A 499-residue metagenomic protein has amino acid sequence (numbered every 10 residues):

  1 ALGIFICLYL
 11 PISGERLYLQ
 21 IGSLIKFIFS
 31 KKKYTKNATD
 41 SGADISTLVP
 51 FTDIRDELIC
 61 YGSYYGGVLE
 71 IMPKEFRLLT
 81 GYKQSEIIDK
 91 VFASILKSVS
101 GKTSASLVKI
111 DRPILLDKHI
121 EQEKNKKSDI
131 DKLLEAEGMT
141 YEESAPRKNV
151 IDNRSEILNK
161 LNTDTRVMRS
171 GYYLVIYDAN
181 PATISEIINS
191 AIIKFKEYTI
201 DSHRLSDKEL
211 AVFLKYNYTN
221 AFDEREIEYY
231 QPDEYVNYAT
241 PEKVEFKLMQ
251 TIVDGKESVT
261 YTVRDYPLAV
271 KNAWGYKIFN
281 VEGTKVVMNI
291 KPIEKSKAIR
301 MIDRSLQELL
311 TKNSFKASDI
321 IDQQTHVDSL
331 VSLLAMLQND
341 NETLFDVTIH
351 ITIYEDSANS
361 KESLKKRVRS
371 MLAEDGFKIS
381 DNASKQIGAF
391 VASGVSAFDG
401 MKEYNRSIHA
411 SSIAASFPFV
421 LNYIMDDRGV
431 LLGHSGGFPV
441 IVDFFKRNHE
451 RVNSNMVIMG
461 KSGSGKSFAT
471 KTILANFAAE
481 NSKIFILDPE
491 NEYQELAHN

Functional and structural regions predicted by a protein language model:
A1, D427-N499: Glycine-rich phosphate-binding loop of nucleotide-binding enzymes
L2-F417: Extended, folded cores of ATP/NTP-driven motor/assembly subunits in large transport and secretion machines
G42-S63, G67, E242, L248-M249 (+1 more regions): The Walker A/P-loop phosphate-binding site
